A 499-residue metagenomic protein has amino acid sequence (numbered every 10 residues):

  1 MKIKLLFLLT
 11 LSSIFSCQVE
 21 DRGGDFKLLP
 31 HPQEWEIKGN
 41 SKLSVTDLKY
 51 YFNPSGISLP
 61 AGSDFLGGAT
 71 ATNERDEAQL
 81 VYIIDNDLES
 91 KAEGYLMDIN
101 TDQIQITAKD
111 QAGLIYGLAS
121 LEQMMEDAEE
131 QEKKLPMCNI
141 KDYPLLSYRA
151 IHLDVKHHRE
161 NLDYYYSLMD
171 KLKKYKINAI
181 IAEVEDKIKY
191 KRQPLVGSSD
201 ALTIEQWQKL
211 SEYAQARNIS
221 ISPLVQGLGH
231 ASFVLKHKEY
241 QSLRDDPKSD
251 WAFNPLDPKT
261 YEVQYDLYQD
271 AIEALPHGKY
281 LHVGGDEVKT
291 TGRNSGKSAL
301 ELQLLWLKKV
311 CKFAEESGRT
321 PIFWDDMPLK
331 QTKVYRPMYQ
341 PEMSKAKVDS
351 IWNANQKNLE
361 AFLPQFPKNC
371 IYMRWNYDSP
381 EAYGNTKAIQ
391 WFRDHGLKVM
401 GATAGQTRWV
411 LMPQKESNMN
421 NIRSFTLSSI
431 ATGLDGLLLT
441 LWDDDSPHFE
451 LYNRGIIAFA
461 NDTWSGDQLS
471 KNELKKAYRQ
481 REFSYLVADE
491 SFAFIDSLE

Functional and structural regions predicted by a protein language model:
M1-D25: Bacterial Sec-dependent N-terminal signal peptides
C17-A112, Y116-K141, F323-P328, A346-I351: Acidic, contiguous N-terminal accessory segments
L28-K38, K209-E212, N218, Y261-Q269 (+3 more regions): Substrate-binding groove of N-acetylhexosamine-processing glycoside hydrolases
L43-L48, P144-R149, K368: A short, charged/proline- and glycine-enriched loop that marks the coil->beta-strand transition at the N-terminal
D64-A69, L121-Q123, L168, A388-L397: Short, solvent-exposed amphipathic alpha-helical segments in soluble enzyme and RNA/protein-processing domains
T72, A182, L439: Short beta-strand and adjacent tight-turn residues that come in two discontinuous sequence segments and form the edges
A78-V81, Q103-Q105, R149-A150, C370-I371 (+2 more regions): Structural motif
S90-E315, I322, M400-T403, T407-R408 (+1 more regions): Feature activates predominantly on carbohydrate-active enzymes
